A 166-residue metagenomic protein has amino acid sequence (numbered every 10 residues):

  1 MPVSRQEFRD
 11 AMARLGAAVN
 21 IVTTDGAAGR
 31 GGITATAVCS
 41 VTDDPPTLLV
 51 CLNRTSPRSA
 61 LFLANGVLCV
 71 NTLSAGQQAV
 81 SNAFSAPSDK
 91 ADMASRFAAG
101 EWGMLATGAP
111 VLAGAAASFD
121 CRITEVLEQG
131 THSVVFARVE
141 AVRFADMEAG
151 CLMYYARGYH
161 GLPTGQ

Functional and structural regions predicted by a protein language model:
M1-Q166: Basic, polyanion-binding surface patches
